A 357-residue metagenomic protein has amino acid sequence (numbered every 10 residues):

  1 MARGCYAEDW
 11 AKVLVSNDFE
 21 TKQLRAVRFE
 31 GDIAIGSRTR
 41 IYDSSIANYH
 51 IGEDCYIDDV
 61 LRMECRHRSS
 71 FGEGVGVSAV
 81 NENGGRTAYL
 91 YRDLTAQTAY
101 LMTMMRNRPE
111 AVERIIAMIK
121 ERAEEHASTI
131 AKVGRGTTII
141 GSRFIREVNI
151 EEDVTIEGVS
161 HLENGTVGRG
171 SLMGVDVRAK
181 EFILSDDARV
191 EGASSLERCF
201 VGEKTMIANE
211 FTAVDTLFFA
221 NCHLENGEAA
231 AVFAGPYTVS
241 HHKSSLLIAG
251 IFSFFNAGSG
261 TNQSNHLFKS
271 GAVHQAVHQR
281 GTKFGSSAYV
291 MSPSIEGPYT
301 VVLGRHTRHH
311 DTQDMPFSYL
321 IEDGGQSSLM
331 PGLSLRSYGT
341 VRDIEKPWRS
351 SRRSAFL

Functional and structural regions predicted by a protein language model:
M1-R28, D32: N-terminal leader/transition segments
C5, W10, S45, H50-V112 (+5 more regions): Glycine-rich hexapeptide-repeat left-handed beta-helix
V15, R135, S286-Y289: Short, intrinsically disordered, charge-biased short linear motifs at domain edges
K22, A34, Y49, E147-V148: Long, low-complexity intrinsically disordered regions enriched in small/polar and proline/glycine residues
G36-S37, I41-Y42, I46, T137: Catalytic cores of nucleotide-enabled group-transfer and carboxylate-activating enzymes in metabolic and assembly-line
D43, E125, A131, I140-S142: Long, structured ligand/cofactor-binding scaffold of large enzymes
V112-G134: Alpha-helix-centered segments that form part of catalytic cores
V133, T137-F144, N149-I156, H161-N164 (+1 more regions): Core alpha-helical transmembrane segments of integral membrane proteins
